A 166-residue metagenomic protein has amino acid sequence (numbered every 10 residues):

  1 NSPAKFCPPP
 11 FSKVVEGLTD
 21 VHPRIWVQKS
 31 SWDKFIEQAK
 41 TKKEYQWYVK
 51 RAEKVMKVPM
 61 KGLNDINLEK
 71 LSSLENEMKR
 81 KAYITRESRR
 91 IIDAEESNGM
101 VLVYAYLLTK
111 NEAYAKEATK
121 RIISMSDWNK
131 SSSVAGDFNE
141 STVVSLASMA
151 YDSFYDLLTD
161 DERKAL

Functional and structural regions predicted by a protein language model:
N1-V49: Mature N-terminal, pre-catalytic/accessory segment of carbohydrate-active enzymes
K5-P10, S72-R80, L102: Short, mixed-charge, low-aromatic patches
F6, K42-Q46, V55-L63, E75-M78: Short, flexible helical or helix-coil boundary motifs
K29, K34, I66-L68, L74: Mature catalytic domains of secreted/periplasmic carbohydrate-active enzymes
K34, K40, V55-M56, L146: Amphipathic alpha-helical interaction segments
Y48-V49, K57, L63-L71, K81-L166: Aromatic-lined, polymer-binding surfaces characteristic of secreted/periplasmic polysaccharide-degrading enzymes
